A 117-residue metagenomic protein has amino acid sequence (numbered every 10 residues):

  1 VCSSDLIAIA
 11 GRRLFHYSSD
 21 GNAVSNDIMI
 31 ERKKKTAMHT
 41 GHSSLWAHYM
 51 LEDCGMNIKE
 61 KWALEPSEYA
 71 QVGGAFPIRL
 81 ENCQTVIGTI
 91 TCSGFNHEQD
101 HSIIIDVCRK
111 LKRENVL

Functional and structural regions predicted by a protein language model:
V1-S3: Short, small-residue-biased leader/transition segments that mark boundaries at the very start of proteins
R13-D20: Amphipathic coiled-coil signal-relay and dimerization helices
H16, H39-H42, H48, H97 (+1 more regions): Histidine (H) residue identity feature
S25-E31: Conserved alpha-helical segments that form or flank metal/cofactor-binding pockets of metalloenzymes
E31-G73, K110-E114: Short, basic/aromatic recognition patches
K59-K112: Extended hydrophobic
